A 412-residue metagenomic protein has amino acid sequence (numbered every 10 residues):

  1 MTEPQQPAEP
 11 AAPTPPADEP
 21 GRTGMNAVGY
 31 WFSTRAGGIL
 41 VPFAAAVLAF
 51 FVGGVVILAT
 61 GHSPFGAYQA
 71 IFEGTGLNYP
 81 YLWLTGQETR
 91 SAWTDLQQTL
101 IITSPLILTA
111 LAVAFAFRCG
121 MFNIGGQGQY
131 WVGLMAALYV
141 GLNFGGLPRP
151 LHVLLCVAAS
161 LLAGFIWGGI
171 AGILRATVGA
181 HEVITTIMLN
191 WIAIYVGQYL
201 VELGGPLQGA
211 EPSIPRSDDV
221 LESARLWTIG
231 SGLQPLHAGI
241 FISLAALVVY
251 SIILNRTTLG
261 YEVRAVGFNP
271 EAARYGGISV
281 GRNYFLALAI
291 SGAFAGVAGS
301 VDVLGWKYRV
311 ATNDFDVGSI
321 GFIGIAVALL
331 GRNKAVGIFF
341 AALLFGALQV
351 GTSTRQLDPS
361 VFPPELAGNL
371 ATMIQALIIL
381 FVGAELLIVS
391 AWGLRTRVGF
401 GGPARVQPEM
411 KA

Functional and structural regions predicted by a protein language model:
M1-L48, G54-H62, F268, Y275-R282 (+1 more regions): Cytosolic-side transmembrane-helix boundaries in multi-pass membrane proteins
W31-L40, F117-G125, G146-R216, I252 (+3 more regions): Short loop segments and helix-boundary regions at transmembrane helix junctions of multi-pass inner-membrane proteins
P42-L58, L106-V113, L134-V140, S160-I166 (+6 more regions): Hydrophobic core segments of alpha-helical transmembrane domains in multi-pass membrane transport and ion-translocation
V55-H62, G66, A70, L77-F144 (+5 more regions): Single transmembrane alpha-helix segments in multi-pass membrane proteins
G74-L77, T89-R90, T186, N190-R256 (+3 more regions): Transmembrane helix-bundle core of multi-pass membrane transporters and related energy-transducing complexes
A114-L134, L254, L259-E262, S360-V361 (+1 more regions): Cytoplasmic juxtamembrane regions at transmembrane-helix boundaries
G232-V310, A335-V336, F340, A412: Helix-loop-helix "hairpin" substructures at the membrane interface of multi-pass membrane proteins
A289-A295, V301-A376: Transmembrane alpha-helical segments in multi-pass inner-membrane proteins
